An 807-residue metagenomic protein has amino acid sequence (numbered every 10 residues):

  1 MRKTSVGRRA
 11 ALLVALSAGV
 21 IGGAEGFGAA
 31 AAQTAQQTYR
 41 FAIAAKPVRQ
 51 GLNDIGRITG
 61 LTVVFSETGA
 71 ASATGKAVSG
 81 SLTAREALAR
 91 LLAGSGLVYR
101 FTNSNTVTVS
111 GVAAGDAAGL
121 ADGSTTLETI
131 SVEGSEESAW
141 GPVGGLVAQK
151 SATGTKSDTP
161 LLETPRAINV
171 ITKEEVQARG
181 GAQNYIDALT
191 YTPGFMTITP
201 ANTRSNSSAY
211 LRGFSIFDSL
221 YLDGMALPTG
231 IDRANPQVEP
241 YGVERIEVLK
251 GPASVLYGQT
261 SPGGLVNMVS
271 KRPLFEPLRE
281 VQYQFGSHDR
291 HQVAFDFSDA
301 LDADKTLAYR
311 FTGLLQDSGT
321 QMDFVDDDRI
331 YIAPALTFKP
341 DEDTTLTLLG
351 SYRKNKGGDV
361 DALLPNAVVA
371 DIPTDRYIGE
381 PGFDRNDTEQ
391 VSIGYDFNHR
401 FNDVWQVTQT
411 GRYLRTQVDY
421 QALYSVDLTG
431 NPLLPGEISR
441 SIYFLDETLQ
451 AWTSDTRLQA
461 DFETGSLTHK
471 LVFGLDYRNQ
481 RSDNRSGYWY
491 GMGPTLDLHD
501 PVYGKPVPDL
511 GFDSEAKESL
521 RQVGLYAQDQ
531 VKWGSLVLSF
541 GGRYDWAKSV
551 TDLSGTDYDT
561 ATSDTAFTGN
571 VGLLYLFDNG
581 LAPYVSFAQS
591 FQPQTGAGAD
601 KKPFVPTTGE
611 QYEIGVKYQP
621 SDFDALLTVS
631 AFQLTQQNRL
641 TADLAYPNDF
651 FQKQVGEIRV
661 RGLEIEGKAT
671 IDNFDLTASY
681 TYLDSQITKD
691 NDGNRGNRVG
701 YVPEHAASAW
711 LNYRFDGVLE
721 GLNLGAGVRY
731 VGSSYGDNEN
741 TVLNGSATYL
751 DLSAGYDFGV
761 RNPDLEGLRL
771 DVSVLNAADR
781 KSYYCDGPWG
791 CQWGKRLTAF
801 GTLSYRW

Functional and structural regions predicted by a protein language model:
S110, V147-N169, K173, A178-A226 (+1 more regions): Extracytoplasmic beta-strand/coil segments of soluble accessory domains associated with Gram-negative outer-membrane
T197, S208, M225-K250, V269-S270: Short acidic/polar hinge/loop motifs at secondary-structure boundaries that mediate gating or recognition
T229, Y241-E244, V255-P334, P340-T344 (+2 more regions): Outer-membrane beta-barrel translocator/receptor signature
Q316-T320, I332-R400, Y413-L449, M492-Q522 (+1 more regions): Acidic/polar loop-and-plug regions of large Gram-negative outer-membrane beta-barrel proteins
T337-D341, S351, L449, T468-V472 (+2 more regions): Structural signature of Gram-negative outer-membrane beta-barrels, strongest in the C-terminal barrel of TonB-dependent
D396-Y424, T608-T681, S685-T688: Membrane-embedded beta-barrel scaffold of Gram-negative outer-membrane proteins
L471, G700-W807: Conserved C-terminal beta-signal and adjacent last beta-strands/turns of outer-membrane beta-barrel proteins
S535, Q633, K653-N738, K781 (+1 more regions): Gram-negative outer-membrane beta-barrel transporters
